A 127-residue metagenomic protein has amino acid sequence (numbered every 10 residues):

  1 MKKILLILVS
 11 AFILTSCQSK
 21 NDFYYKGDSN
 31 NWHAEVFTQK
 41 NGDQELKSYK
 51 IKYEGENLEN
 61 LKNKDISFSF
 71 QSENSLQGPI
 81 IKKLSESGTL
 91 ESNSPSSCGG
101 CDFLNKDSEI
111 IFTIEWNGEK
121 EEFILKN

Functional and structural regions predicted by a protein language model:
M1-I4: Positively charged n-region of N-terminal signal peptides that target proteins for export
I13-S16: C-terminal motif of bacterial Sec signal peptides marking the signal peptidase cleavage site
Q18-G78: N-terminal export/targeting and maturation segments
L46-K50, E109, K120: Intrinsic-disorder/low-complexity, polar/charged segments enriched in Ser/Thr/Lys/Arg/Asp/Glu/Gln
E54-E56, E115-G118: Short, flexible beta-strand-to-coil junctions
Q77-E109, E115-N117: Short, solvent-exposed, Trp/other aromatic-anchored flexible loops in extracytoplasmic proteins
K120-N127: Edge beta-strands of extracellular beta-sandwich domains
